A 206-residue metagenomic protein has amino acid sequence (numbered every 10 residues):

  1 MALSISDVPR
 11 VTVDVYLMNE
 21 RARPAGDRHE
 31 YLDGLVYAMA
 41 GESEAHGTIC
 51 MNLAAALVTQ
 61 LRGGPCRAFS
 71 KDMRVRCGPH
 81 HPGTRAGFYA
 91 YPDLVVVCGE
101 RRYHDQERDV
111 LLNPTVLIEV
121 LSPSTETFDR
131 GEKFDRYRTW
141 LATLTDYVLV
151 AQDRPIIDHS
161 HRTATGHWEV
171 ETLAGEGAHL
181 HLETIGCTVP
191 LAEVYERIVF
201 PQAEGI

Functional and structural regions predicted by a protein language model:
M1-I206: Gly/Pro/Ser/Thr-rich low-complexity, intrinsically disordered segments predominantly at protein N-termini
